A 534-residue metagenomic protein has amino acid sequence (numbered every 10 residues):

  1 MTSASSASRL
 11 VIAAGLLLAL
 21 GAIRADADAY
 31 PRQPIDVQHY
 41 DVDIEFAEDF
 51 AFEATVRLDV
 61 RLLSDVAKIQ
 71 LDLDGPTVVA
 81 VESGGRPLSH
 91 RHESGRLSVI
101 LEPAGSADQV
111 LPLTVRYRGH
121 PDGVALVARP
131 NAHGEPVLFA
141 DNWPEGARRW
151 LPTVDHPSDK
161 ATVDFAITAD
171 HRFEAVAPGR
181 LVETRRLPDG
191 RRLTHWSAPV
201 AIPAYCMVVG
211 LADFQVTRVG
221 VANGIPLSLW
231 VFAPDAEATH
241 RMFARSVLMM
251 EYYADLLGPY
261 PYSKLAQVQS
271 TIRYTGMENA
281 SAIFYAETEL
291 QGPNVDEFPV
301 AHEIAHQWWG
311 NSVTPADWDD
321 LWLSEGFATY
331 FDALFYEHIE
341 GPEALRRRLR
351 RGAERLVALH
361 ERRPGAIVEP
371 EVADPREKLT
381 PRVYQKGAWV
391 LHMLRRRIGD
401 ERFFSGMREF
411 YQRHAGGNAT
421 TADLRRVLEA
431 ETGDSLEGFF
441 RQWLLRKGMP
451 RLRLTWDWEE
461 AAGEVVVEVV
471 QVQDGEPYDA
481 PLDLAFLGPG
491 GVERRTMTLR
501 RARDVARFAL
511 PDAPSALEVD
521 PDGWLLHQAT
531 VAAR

Functional and structural regions predicted by a protein language model:
G21-E53, R61, H133-V137, E437-G438 (+1 more regions): N-terminal, polar/Ser/Thr-rich
A54, N142-E145, T153-A301, Y330-A333: Hydrophobic helix-coil surface modules that form long, contiguous segments used for peptide/substrate interaction
D74-H133, D189-G190, A502-A513, W524: A surface-exposed beta-strand-loop module
T77-G84, L436-E437, P450-L452, W456-D520: Beta-strand-rich binding/interaction modules
A107, R116-D164, A212-V219, G523-R534: Glycine/proline-rich low-complexity spacer/linker segments in large multi-domain proteins
P199, E325-M393, R397-I398, H414: Acidic/His/Gly-enriched intrinsically disordered linker/tail segments that often contain short helix/coil "MoRF-like"
Q269, A282-R347, M407: Zinc-dependent metallopeptidase catalytic helix centered on the HExxH motif and its immediate flanking segment
I339, T380-V467: Amphipathic alpha-helical substructures
